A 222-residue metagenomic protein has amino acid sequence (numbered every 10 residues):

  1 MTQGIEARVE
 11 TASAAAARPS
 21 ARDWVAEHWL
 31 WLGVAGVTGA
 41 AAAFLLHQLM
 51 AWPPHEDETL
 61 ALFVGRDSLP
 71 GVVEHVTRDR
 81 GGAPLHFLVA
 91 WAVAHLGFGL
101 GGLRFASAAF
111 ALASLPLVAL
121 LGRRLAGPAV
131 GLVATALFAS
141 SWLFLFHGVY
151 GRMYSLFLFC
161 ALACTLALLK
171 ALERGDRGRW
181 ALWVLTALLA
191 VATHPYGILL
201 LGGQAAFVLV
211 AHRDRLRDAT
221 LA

Functional and structural regions predicted by a protein language model:
G4-A222: Terminal, non-globular segments
